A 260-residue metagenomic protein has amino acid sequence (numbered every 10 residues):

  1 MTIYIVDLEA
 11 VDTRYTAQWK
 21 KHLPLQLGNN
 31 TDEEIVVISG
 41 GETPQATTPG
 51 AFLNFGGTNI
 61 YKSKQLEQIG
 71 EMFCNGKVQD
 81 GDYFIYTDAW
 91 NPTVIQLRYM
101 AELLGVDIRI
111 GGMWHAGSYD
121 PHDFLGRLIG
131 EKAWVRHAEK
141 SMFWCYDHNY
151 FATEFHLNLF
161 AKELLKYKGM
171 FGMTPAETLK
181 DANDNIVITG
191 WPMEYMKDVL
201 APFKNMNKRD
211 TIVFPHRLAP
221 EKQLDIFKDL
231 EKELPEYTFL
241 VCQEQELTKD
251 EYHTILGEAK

Functional and structural regions predicted by a protein language model:
M1-L97: N-terminal pre-catalytic "stem/leader" segment of glycosyltransferase-like enzymes
V6-L8, A152, I212-R217, V241-E244: Short hydrophobic "strand-cap" motifs at the C-terminus of beta-strands
Y83-A89, E102-F124, E131: Active-site proximal beta-strand in glycosyltransferases
L128-N149, L256: Membrane-proximal helix-turn-helix segments that form the acceptor-binding/catalytic region of lipid-linked
W144-A201: Donor nucleotide-sugar binding/catalytic pocket of nucleotide-sugar-dependent glycosyltransferases
V187-K222, K228-L234, L240: Conserved donor-binding/catalytic core segment of Leloir-type glycosyltransferases
P235-H253: Catalytic donor nucleotide-activated moiety binding site of glycosyltransferases and closely related
T254-K260: Acidic donor-binding loop of glycosyltransferase active sites
